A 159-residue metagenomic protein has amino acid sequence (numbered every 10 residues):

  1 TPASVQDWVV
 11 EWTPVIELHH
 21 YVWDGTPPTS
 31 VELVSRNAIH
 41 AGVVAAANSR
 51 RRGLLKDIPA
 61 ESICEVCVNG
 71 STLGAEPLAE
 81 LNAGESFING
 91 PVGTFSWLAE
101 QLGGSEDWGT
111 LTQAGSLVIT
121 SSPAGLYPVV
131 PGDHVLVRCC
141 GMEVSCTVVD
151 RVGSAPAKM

Functional and structural regions predicted by a protein language model:
T1-G109, L126-P128, H134, G141-G153: Catalytic-core "active-site belt" of small-molecule-metabolizing enzymes, emphasizing His/Asp/Glu-rich regions
K158-M159: Eukaryotic N-terminal low-complexity, Ser/Thr- and Lys/Arg-rich leader segments that predominantly function as
